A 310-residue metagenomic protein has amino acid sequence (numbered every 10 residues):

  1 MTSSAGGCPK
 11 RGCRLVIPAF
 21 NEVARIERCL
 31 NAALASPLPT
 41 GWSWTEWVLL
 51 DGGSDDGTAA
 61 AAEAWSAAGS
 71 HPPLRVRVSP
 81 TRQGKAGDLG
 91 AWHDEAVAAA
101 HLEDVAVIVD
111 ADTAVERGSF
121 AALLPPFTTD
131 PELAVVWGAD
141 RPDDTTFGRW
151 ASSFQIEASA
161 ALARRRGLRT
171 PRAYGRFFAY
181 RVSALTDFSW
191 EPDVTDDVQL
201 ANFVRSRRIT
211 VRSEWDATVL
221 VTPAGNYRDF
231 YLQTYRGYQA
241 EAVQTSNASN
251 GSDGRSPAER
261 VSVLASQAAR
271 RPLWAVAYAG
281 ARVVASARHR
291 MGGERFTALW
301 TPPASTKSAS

Functional and structural regions predicted by a protein language model:
N31-S43: Short, acidic, metal-binding catalytic loop of nucleotide-sugar glycosyltransferases
S43-G53, R77-S79: Short beta-strand/loop segment that forms part of the nucleotide-sugar
D51-A60, T81, T113: A conserved acidic beta->alpha catalytic loop
S79-H101: Glycine-rich, basic loop-to-helix element that forms the pyrophosphate-binding segment of sugar-nucleotide handling
K85-W92, L123-T186, Y231, Y235-Y238: Long helical/loop segments within the catalytic core of UDP-sugar-dependent glycosyltransferases, especially the large
H101-A114: Short beta-strand-to-loop acidic/aromatic patch adjacent to the donor-nucleotide binding site
F127, V135-E157, E191-R255: Catalytic donor/gating beta->alpha subdomain of glycosyltransferases that bind UDP-sugars
Q239-S310: Terminal low-complexity segments of carbohydrate-biosynthetic enzymes
